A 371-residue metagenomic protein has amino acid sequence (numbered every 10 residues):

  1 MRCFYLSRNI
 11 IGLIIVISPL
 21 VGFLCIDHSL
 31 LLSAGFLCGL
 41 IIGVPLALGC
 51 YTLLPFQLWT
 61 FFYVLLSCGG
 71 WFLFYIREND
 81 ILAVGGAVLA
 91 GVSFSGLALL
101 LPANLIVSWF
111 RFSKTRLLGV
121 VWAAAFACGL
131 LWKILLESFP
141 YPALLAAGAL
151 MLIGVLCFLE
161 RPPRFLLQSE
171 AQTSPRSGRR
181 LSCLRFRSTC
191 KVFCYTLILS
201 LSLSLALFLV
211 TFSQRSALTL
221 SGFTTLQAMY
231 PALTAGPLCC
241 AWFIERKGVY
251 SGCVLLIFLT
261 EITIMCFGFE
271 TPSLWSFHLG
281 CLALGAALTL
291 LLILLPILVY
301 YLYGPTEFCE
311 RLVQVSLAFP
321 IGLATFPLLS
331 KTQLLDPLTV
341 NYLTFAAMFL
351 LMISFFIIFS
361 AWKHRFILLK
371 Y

Functional and structural regions predicted by a protein language model:
I17-L20, S182-C240: Extracytoplasmic gate region of multi-pass secondary transporters
I42-P55, G236-G248: Helix-to-loop junctions at the C-terminal end of transmembrane segments in multipass secondary transporters
L82-L97, S276-L290: Hydrophobic core of transmembrane alpha-helices in multi-pass small-molecule transporters, especially MFS/SLC-type
A87-A123: Cytoplasmic helix-loop-helix junction between adjacent transmembrane helices in 12-TM secondary transporters
P142-E160, N341-S360: Symmetry-related core transmembrane helices of the 12-TM Major Facilitator Superfamily/SLC fold
P162-R179, L368-L369: Flexible cytoplasmic inter-helical loops of multi-pass small-molecule transporters
V192, T196, Q227-G236, I244-L298: C-terminal transmembrane helical hairpin of 12-TM major facilitator-type secondary transporters
L288, Y303-L335: A late C-terminal transmembrane helix in Major Facilitator Superfamily
